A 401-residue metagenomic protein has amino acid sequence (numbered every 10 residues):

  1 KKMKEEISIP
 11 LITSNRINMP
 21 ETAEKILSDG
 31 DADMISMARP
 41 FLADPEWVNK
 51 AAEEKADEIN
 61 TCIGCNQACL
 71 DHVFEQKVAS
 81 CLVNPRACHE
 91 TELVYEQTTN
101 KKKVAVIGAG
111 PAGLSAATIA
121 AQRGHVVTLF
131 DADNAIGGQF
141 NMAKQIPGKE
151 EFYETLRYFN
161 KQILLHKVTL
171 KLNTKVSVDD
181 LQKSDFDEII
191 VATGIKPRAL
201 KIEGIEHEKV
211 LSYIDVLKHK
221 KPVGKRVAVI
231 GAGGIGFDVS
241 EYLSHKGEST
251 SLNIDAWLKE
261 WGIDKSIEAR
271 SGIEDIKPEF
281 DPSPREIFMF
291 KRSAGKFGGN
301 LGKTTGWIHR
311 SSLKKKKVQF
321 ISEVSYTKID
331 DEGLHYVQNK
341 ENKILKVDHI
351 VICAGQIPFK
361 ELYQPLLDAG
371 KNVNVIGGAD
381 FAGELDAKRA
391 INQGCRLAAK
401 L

Functional and structural regions predicted by a protein language model:
K1-I107, P111-V127, A135, H207: Flavin-dependent oxidoreductase catalytic cores
K2, K25-I26, K50, Q162 (+3 more regions): Well-formed, non-transmembrane alpha-helical positions, independent of function
I12-R16, M37-P40, L170-N173, A232 (+1 more regions): Glycine- and other small-residue-rich loops at beta-strand/loop junctions that grip anionic moieties
L27, K102-L129, I136, K171-Q182 (+5 more regions): Rossmann-like dinucleotide/flavin-binding elements
G30, A52-K55, Q145-K149, E208 (+2 more regions): Short, hinge-like loop/turn segments at secondary-structure boundaries
A32, I163, F186-D187, V347-D348: Local beta-strand N-terminus motif with an aromatic residue
E90-T99, Q122, V126, N134-A135 (+3 more regions): Flanking helices and flexible, charged tails adjoining ferredoxin-like Fe-S electron-transfer domains in multi-subunit
G138-F186, G298-V324: N-terminal Rossmann-like dinucleotide/flavin-binding domain of flavoprotein oxidoreductases that bind FAD/FMN
